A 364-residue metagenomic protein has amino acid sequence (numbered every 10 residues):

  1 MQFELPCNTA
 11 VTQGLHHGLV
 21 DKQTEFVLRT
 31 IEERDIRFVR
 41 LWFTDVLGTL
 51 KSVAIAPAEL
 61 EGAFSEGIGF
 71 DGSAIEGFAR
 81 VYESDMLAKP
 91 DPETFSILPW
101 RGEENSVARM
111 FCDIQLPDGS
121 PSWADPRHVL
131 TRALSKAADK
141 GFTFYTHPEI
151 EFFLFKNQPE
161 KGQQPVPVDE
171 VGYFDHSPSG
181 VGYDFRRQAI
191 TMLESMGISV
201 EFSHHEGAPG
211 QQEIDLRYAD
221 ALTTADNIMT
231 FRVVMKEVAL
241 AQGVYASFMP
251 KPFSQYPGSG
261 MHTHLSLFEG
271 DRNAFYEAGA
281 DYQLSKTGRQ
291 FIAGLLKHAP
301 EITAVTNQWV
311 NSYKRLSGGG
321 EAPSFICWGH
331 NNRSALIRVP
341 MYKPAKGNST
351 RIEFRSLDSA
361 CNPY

Functional and structural regions predicted by a protein language model:
Q2-Y364: Glycine-rich, acidic/polar active-site loops that bind/position phosphate-bearing ligands
